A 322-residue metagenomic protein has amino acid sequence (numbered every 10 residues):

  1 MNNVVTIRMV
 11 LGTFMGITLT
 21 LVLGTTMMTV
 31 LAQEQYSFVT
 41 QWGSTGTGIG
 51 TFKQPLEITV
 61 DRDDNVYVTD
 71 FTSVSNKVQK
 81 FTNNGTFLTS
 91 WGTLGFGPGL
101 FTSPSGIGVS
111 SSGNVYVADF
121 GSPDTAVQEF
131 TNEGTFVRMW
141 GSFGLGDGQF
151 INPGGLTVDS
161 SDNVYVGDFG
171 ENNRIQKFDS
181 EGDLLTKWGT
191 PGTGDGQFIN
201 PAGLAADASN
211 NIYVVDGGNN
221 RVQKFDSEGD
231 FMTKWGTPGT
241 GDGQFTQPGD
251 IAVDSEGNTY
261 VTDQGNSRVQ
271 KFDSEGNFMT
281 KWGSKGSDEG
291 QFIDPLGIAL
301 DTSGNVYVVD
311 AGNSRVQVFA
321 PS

Functional and structural regions predicted by a protein language model:
M1-I7: N-terminal secretory signal peptides that target proteins for export/translocation
G12-T26: Bacterial N-terminal signal peptides
V30-S322: Flexible "stalk/tail and boundary" regions
